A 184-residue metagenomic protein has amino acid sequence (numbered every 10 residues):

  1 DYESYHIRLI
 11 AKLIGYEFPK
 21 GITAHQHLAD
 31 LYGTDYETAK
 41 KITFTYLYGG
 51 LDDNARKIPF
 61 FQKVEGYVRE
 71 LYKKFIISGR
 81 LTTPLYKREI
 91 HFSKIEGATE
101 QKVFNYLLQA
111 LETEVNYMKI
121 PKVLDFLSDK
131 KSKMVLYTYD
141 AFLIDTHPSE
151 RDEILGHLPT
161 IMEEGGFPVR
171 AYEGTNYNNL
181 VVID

Functional and structural regions predicted by a protein language model:
D1-Y2, T43, K133-T146: Catalytic palm active-site di-aspartate
Y2-E100: Helical catalytic core of nucleic-acid polymerases
Y2-H6, E112, P148: Short, flexible loop/turn elements at secondary-structure junctions
L47-Y48, I120-S128, H147, E163: Hydrophobic alpha-helix feature that most strongly marks membrane-spanning transmembrane helices and their immediate
E96-Y117: Short glycine-/aliphatic-rich beta-strand segments at the starts of folded cytosolic domains
V115-T138, F142: Active-site palm subdomain of RNA-directed nucleic acid polymerases
P148-D184: Polymerase palm active-site segment centered on the conserved acidic dipeptide of motif C
